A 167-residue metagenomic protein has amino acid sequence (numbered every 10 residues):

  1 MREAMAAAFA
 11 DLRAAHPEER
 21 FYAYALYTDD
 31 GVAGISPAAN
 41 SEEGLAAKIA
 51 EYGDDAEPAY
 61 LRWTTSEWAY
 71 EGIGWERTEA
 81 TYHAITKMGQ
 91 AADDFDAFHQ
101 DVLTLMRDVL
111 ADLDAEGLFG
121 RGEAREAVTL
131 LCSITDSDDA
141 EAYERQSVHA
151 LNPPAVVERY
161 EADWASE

Functional and structural regions predicted by a protein language model:
M1-A8, H99-L113: Well-ordered, non-membrane alpha-helical segments in soluble/globular domains
M1-F21: Short N-terminal edge-element motif at the start of the domain
D11, A15, M88, D112 (+2 more regions): Surface-exposed polar/charged interaction patches
A15-Y52: N-terminal interaction modules that seed assembly of large macromolecular complexes
E18-F21, A115, F119: Intrinsically disordered or highly flexible coil/loop and linker segments, enriched in small and charged/polar residues
L26, A33-A39, W63-Y70, E126-A140 (+1 more regions): Generic preference for hydrophobic/aromatic residues in regular secondary structure cores
L45-L103: Polybasic, proline/glycine-rich intrinsically disordered low-complexity segments
G117-E167: Glycine-rich, aromatic-bearing surface loops/beta-hairpins
